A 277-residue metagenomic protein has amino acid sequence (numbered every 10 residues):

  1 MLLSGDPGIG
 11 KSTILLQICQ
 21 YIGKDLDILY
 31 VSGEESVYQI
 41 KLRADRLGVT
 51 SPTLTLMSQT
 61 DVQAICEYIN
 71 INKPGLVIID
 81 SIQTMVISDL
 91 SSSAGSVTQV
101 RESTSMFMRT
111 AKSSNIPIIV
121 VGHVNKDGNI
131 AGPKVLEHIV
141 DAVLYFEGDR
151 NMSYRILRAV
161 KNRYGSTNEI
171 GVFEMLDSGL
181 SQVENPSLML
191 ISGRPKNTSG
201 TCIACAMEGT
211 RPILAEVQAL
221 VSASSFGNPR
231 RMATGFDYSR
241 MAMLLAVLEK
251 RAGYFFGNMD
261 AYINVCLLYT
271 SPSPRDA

Functional and structural regions predicted by a protein language model:
L3: Hydrophobic anchor at the beta1->P-loop junction of P-loop NTPases
D6-I9, T13-M106, K250, D260-A261 (+1 more regions): Conserved inter-motif catalytic segment of the P-loop NTP-binding fold
I40, Y269-A277: Single conserved hydrophobic/aromatic residue that forms the stacking wall/gate of nucleotide- or nucleobase-binding
N72, Q83, G148-Y238: Conserved P-loop NTPase
I78, P117-G122: Structural recognition of the conserved hydrophobic beta-strand(s) that form the central parallel beta-sheet of P-loop
Q99-I119: Substrate-engagement module of ASCE P-loop NTPases
V135-Y145: A short helix-turn-beta junction within AAA+ P-loop NTPase domains corresponding to the substrate/partner-engaging
Q218, F255-L268: Glycine- and acidic-rich phosphate- and metal-coordinating loops
